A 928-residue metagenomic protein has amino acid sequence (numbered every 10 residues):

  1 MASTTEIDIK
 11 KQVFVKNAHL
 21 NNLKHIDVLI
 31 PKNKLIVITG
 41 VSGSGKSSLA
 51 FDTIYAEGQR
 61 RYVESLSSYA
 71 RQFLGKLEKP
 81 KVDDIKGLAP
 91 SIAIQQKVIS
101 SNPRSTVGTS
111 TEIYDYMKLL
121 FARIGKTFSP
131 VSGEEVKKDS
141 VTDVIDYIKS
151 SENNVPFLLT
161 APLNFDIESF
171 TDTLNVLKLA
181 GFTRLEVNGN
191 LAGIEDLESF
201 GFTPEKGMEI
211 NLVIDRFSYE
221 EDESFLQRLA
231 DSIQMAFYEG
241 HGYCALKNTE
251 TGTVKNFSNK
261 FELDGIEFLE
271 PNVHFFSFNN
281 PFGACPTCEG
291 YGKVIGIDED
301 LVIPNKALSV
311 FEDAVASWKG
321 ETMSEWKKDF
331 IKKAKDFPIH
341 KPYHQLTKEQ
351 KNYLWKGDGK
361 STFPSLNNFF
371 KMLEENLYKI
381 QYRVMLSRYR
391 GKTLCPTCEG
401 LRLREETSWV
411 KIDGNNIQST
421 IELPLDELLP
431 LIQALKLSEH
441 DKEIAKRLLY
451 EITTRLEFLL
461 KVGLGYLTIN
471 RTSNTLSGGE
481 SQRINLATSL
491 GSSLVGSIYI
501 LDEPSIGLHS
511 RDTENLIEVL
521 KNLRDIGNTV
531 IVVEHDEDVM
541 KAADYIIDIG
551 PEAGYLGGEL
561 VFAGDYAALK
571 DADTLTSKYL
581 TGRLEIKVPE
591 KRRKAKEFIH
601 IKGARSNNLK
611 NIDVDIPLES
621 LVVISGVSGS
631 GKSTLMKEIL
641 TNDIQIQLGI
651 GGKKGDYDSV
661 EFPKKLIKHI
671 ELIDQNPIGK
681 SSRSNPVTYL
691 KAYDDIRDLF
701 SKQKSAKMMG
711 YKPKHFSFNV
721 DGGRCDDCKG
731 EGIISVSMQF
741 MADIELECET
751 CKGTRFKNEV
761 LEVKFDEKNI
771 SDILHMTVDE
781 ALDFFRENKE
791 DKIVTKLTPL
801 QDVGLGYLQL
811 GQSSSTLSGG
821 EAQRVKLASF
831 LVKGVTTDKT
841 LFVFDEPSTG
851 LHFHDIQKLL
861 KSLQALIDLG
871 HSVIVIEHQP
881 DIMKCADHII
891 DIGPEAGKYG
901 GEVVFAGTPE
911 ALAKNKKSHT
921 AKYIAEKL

Functional and structural regions predicted by a protein language model:
M1-L928: Conserved phosphate-binding elements of NTP-dependent enzyme cores
